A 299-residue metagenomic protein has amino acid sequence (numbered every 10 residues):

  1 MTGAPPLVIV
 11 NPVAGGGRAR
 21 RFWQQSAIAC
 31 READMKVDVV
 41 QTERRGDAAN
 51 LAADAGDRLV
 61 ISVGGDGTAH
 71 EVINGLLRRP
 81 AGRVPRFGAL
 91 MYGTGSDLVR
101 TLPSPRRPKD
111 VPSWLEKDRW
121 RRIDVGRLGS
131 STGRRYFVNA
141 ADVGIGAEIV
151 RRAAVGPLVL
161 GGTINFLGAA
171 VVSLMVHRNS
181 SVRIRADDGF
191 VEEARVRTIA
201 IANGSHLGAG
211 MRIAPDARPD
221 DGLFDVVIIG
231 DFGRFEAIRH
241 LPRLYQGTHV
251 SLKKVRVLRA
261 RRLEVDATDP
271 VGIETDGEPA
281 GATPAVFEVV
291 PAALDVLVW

Functional and structural regions predicted by a protein language model:
M1-V63, K109: ATP/NTP phosphate-donor binding region
V10, Q24, A33, V40-T42 (+1 more regions): Catalytic core of DAGKc-family lipid kinases
P12, V63-G65, L90-Y92, N203: Glycine-rich beta-strand-to-loop/alpha-helix junction loops that act as flexible
E43-G46, G64-G67, G93, G144 (+1 more regions): Short beta->alpha linker loops
T68-P80: Short Gly/Thr/Asp-enriched flexible loops that form oxyanion-binding sites at enzyme active sites
D142, G146, A200-P215, P279: Glycine-rich phosphate/pyrophosphate-binding beta-alpha loops
P157-N165, L207-A209, P215-E236: Gly/Ser/Thr-rich active-site loops/lids in small-molecule metabolic enzymes that frequently grip phosphoryl groups
A186-D188, E193, R218-P219, I228-W299: ATP/nucleoside-binding phosphotransfer catalytic cores, i.e., glycine-rich phosphate-binding loops
